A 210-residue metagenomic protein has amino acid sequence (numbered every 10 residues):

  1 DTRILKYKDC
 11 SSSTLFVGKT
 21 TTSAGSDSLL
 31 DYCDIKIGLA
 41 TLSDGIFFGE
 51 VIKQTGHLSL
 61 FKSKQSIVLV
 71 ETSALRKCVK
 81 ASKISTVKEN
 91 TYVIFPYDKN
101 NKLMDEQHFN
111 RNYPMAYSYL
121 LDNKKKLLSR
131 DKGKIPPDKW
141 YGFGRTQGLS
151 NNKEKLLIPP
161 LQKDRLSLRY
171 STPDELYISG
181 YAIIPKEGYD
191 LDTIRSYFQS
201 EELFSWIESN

Functional and structural regions predicted by a protein language model:
D1-G18: Internal, well-ordered domain-core segments that constitute the primary functional module of diverse proteins
T14-V17, S23-N210: Polybasic, glycine- and aromatic-enriched phosphate-binding surface used to engage nucleic acids
